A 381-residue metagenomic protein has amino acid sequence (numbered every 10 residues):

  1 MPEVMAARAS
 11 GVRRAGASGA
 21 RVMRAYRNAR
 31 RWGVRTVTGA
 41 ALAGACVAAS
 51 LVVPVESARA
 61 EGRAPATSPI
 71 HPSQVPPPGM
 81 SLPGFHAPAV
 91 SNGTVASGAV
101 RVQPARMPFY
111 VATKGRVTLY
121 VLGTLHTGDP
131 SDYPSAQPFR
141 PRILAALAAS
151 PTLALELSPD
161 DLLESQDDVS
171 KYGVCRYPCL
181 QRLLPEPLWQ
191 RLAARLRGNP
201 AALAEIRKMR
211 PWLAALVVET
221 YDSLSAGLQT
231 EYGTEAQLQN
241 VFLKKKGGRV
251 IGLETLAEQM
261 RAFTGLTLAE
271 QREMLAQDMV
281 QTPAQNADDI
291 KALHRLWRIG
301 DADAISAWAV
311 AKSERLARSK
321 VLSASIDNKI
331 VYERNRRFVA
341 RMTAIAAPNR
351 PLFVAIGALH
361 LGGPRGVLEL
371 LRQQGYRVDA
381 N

Functional and structural regions predicted by a protein language model:
M1-W32: N-terminal secretory signal peptides that target proteins for export/translocation
P2-V4, G62-A66, P77-M80: Non-Sec secretion/translocation targeting segments of pathogen effectors
V37-S50: Bacterial N-terminal signal peptides
A49-P72: Signal peptide processing junction and immediate N-terminal pro/mature segment of secreted/exported proteins
P72-R101, R106-I326: Structured, acidic catalytic/metal-binding patches in enzyme active sites
K320-N381: A cross-kingdom marker for long, charged
